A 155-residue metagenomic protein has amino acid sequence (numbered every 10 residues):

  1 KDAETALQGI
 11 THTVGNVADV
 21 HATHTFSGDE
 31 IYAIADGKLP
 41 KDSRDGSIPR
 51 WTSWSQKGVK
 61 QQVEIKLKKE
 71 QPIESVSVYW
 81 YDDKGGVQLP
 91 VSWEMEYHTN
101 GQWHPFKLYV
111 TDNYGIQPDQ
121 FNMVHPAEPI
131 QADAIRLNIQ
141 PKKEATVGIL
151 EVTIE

Functional and structural regions predicted by a protein language model:
K1, R44-L108, P118-E155: Aromatic, loop-rich ligand-recognition surfaces of beta-strand-rich domains
D2-R44: Predominantly extracellular/luminal regions of secreted and cell-surface proteins, especially disulfide-bonded
T111-Y114: Surface-exposed loop and turn segments in beta-propeller and other repeat-based domains that flank or scaffold
